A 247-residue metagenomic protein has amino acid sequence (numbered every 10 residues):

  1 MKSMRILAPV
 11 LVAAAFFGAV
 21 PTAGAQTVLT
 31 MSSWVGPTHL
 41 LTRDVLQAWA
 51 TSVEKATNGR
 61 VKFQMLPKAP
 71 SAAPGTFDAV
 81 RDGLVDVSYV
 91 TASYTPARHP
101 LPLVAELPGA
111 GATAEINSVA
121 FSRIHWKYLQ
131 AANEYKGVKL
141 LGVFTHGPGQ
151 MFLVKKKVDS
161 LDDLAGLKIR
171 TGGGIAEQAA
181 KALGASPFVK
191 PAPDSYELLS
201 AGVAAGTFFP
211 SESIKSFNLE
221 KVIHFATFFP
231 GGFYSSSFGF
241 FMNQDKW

Functional and structural regions predicted by a protein language model:
M1-V10: Bacterial N-terminal signal peptides that target proteins for export
P9, G24-I116, W126-W247: N-terminal secretory/targeting leader peptides
P9-F17: Hydrophobic helical h-region of N-terminal Sec-dependent signal peptides in bacterial secretory/periplasmic proteins
F16-A25: Sec/Tat signal peptide C-region and signal peptidase I cleavage site
A120-S122: Short, Φ-rich (hydrophobic/aromatic) sequence segments
